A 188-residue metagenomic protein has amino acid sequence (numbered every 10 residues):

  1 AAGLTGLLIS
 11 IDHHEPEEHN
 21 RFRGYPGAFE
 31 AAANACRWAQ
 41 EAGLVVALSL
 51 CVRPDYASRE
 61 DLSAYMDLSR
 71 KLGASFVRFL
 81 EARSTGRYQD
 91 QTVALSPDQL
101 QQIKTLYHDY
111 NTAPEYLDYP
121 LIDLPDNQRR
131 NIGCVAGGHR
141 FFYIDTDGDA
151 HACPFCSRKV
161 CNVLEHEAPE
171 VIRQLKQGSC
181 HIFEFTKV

Functional and structural regions predicted by a protein language model:
A1-L80: Radical SAM/AdoMet-radical enzyme domain recognition
Y25-F29, A94-P97, Q101, N162-E165: Short, conserved loop/turn and helix-capping segments at secondary-structure boundaries that abut family-defining
E30-A33, S63, Q101-T105, P169: Generic alpha-helical structural signal
A33-V45, I103-Y116: Alpha-helix-loop-beta-strand connector modules within alpha/beta enzyme cores
L48, S69, V77, I103 (+4 more regions): Generic structural signal for nonpolar/small residues that stabilize regular secondary structure
D55, F76-P97, D118-N131, S157-V160: Flexible glycine/acidic-rich beta-alpha junction loops that bind and position SAM and/or redox cofactors in anaerobic
K71-L72, Y88-A113: C-terminal scaffold of the Radical SAM
E115-V188: Accessory C-terminal segments flanking Radical SAM cores
